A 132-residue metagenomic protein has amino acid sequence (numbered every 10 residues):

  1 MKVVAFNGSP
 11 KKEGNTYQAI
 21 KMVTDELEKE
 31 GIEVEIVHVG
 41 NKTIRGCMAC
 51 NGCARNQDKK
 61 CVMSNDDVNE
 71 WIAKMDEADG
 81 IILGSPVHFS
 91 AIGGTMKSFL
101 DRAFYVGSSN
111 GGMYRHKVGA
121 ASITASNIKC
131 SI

Functional and structural regions predicted by a protein language model:
M1-S109: N-terminal beta1-alpha1-beta2 submodule of the flavodoxin-like/Rossmannoid cofactor-binding fold
G94-T95, S108-I132: Short, glycine-/small-residue-rich phosphate/pyrophosphate-handling segment
